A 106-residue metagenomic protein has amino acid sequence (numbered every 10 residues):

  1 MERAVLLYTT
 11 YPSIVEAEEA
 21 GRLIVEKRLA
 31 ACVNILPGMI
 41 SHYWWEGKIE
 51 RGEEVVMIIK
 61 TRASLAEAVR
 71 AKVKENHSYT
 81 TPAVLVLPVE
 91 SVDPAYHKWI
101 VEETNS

Functional and structural regions predicted by a protein language model:
M1-S106: Positively charged, small/polar-rich N-terminal and surface patches that mediate targeting and assembly and bind
